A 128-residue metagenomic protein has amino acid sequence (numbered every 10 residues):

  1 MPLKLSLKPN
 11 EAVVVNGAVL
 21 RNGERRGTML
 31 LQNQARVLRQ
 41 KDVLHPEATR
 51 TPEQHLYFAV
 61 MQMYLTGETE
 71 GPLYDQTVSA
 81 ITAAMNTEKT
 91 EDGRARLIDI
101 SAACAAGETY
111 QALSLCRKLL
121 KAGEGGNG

Functional and structural regions predicted by a protein language model:
M1-G128: Terminal leader/tail segments of proteins
